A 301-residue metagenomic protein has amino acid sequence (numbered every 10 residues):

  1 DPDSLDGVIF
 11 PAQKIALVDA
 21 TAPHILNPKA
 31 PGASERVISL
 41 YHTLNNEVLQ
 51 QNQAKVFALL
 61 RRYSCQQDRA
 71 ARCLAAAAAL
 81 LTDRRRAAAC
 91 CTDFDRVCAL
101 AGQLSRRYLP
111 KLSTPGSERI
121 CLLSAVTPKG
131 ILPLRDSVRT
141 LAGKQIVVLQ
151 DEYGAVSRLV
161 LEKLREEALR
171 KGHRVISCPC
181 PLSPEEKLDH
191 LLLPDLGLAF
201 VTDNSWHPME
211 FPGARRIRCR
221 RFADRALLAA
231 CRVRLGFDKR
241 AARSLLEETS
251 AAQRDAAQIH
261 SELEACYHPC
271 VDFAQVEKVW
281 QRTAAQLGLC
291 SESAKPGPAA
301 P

Functional and structural regions predicted by a protein language model:
D1-Q50, A54-K55, L169-E247: Conserved nucleotide-sensing/catalytic segment adjacent to the nucleotide-binding pocket in NTP-handling enzymes
S4, A20, L100-Q103, R107-L112 (+4 more regions): Rhodanese-like catalytic fold shared by cysteine-dependent sulfurtransferases and DSP/PTP-type phosphatases
K55-R107, R234-Q286: An accessory alpha-helical subdomain
D95-C98, S105-V138: N-terminal pre-Walker A segment at the start of P-loop NTPase domains
P110, T114-S117, Q145, Q281 (+1 more regions): N-terminal low-complexity, Ser/Thr/acidic repeat segments characteristic of secreted and surface-exposed proteins
L132-R135, G143-A168: Glycine-rich phosphate-binding P-loop
